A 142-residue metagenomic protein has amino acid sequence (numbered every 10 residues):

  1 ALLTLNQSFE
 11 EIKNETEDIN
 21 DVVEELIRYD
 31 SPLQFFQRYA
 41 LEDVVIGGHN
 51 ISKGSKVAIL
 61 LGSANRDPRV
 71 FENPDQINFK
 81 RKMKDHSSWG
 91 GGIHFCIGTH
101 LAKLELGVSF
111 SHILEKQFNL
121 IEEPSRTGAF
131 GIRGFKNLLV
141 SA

Functional and structural regions predicted by a protein language model:
A1-A142: Cytochrome P450
